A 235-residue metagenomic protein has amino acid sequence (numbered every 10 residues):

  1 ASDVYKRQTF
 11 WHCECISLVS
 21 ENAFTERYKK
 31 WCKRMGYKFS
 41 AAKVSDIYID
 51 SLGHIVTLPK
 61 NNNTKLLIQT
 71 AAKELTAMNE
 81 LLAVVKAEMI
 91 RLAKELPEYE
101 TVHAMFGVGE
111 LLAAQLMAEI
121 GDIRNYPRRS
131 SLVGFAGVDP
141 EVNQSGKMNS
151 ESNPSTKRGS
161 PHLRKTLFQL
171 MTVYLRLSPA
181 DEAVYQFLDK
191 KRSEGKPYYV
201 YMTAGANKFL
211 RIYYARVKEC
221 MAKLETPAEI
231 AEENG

Functional and structural regions predicted by a protein language model:
S2-G235: A detector of single, family-specific signature residues that are central to catalytic or substrate-handling motifs
